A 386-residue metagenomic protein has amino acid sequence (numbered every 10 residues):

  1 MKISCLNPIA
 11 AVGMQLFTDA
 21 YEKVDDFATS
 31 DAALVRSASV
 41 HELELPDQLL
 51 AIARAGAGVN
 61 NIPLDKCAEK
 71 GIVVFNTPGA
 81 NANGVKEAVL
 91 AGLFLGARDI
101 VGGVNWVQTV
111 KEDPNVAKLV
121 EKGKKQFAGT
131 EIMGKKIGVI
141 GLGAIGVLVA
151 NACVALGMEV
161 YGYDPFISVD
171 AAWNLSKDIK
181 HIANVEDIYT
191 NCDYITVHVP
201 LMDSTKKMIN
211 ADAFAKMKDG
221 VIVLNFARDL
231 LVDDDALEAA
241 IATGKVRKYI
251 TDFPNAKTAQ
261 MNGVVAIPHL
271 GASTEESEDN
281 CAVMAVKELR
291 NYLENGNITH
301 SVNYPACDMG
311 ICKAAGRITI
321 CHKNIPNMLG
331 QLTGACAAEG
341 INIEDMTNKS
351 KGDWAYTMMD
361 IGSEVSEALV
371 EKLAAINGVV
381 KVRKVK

Functional and structural regions predicted by a protein language model:
M1-T77, N210-D212, I222, D233 (+3 more regions): An N-terminal-biased, well-structured beta-alpha scaffold segment characteristic of Rossmann-like dinucleotide-binding
H41-L43, P165-K257, S273: Rossmann-like adenosine-cofactor binding region
P78-K136, D170, H300-V302: Phosphate-binding beta-alpha-beta segment of Rossmann-like dinucleotide-binding domains, i.e., the NAD(P)
K86-N105, N151-M158, M284-N297, T333-A337 (+1 more regions): Oxidoreductase and adenylate-handling cofactor-binding alpha/beta cores
L142-G143: Glycine-rich Rossmann-fold phosphate-binding loop(s) that bind the pyrophosphate of adenine dinucleotide cofactors
G146-V147: N-terminal Rossmann-fold NAD(P) dinucleotide-binding loop
A259, L270-K386: NAD(P)-dependent dehydrogenase/reductase Rossmann-like domain
